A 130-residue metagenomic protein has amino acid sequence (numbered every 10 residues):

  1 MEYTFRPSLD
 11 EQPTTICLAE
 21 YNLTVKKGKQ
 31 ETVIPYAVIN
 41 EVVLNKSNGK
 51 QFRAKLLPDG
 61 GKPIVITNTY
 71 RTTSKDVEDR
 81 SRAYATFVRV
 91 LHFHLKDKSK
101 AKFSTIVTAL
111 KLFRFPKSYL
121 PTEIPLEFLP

Functional and structural regions predicted by a protein language model:
M1-T15: Anionic N-terminal interaction surfaces
M1-Y3, E20-L23: Short, hydrophobic/aromatic-rich segments at coil-to-beta transitions
Y3-T4, V107-P130: Alpha-helical transmembrane spans
P7, C17, E31-V33: Terminal export/targeting leaders at protein ends
E11, K29, D59-G61: Glycine-centered tight beta-turn/hairpin loop motif at sheet-sheet or coil-to-beta transitions
T14-L18, K55-L57: Short, exposed beta-strand/loop patches in secreted or surface proteins that constitute
Y21-T24, Q30-N48: Phosphoinositide-dependent membrane-docking surfaces
V42-F115: Acidic, Ser/Thr- and proline-rich intrinsically disordered linker/docking segments of eukaryotic scaffolds
